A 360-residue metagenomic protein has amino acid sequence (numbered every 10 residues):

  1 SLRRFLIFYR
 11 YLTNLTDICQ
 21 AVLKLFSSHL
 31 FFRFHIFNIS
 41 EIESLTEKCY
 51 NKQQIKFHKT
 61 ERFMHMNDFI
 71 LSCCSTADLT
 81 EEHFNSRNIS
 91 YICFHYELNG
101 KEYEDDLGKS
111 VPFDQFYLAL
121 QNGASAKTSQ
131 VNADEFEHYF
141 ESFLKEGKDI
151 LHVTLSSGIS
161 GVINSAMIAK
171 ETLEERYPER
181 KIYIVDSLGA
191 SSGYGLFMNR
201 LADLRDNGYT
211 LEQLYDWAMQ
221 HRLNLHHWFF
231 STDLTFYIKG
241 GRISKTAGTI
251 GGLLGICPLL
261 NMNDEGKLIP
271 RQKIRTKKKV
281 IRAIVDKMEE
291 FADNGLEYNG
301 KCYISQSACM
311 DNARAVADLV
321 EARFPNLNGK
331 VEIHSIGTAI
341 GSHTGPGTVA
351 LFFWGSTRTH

Functional and structural regions predicted by a protein language model:
S1-F37: Hydrophobic alpha-helical signal peptides and transmembrane signal-/tail-anchor segments that drive secretory-pathway
F8, S28, F32-F34, C49-Y50 (+3 more regions): Intrinsically disordered, low-complexity cationic segments
L12-L15, F37-L45, Y50-N51, K59: Short terminal hydrophobic/aromatic SLiMs and anchors at protein ends
H65-D68, T76-F84, I89-H95, V162 (+5 more regions): Mixed-charge interfacial surface used for oligomerization/domain docking and macromolecular partner engagement
I70-E135: N-terminal glycine-rich anion-binding loop in soluble enzyme alpha/beta folds
C73, T154, Q306: Short beta-strand/turn micro-motifs composed of small residues that flank or help shape donor/cofactor-binding pockets
Q121-S157, N164, I168, Y215: Glycine-rich phosphate- or other oxyanion-binding loops that anchor nucleotides, phosphorylated ligands
T154, Y183-I184: A glycine-rich beta-strand to alpha-helix segment that forms a phosphate/ribose-binding loop at ligand/cofactor sites
